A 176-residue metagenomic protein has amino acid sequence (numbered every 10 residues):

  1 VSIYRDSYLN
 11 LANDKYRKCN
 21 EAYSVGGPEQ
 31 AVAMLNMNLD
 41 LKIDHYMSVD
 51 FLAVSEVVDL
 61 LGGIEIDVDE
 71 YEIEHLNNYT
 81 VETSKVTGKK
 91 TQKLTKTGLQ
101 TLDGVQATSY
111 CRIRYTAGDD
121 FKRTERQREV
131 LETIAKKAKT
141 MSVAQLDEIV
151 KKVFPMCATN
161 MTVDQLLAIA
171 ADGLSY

Functional and structural regions predicted by a protein language model:
V1-Y176: Non-catalytic, solvent-exposed segments at the cell envelope interface
